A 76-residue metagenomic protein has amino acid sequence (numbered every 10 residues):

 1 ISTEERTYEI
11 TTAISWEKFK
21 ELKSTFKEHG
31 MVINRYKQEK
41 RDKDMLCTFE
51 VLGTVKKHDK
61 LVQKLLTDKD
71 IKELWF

Functional and structural regions predicted by a protein language model:
I1-E39: Canonical alpha-helical transmembrane segment with a positive-inside/aromatic-interface signature
S15-W16, V51-H58: Helix N-cap motif at beta-to-alpha junctions
E21-H29, K57-D70: Short amphipathic alpha-helices in soluble, non-transmembrane regions that often serve as interface/regulatory elements
V32-Q38, T67-F76: Conserved short beta-strand edge segments in small beta-sheet-based binding/regulatory domains
R41-K43: Short glycine/serine/proline-enriched coil/turn segments at secondary-structure junctions
M45-F49: Short, hydrophobic beta-strand segments
